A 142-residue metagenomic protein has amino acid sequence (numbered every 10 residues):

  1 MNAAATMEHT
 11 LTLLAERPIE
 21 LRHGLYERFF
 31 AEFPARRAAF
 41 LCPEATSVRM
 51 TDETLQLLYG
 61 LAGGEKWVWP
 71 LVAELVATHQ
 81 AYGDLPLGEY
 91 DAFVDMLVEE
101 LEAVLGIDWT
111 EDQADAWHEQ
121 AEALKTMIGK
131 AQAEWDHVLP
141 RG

Functional and structural regions predicted by a protein language model:
M1-G142: Globin-like tetrapyrrole-binding proteins
